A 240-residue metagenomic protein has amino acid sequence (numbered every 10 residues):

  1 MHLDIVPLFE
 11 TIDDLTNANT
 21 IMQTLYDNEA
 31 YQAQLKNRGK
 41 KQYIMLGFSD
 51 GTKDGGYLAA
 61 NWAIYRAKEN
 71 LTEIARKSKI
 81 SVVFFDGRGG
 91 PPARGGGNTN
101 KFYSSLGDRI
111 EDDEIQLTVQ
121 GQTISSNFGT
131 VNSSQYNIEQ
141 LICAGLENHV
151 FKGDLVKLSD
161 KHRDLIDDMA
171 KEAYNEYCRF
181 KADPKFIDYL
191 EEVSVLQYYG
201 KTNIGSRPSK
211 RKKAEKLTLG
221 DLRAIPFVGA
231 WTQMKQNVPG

Functional and structural regions predicted by a protein language model:
M1, T11-A18, N37, I64-K68 (+5 more regions): Active-site-proximal structural scaffolding
M1-D50: Catalytic alpha/beta active-site cores
D4-L8, Y43-M45, V83-D86, A93 (+3 more regions): Structured core elements
N17-I21, R94-F102: Catalytic cores of alpha/beta
L25-K36, F102-G121: Acidic, His- and aromatic-enriched active-site or binding-groove loops in soluble protein domains that engage sugars
G39-Y43, K79, D112: Active-site lining segments that contact anionic ligands and/or coordinate catalytic metals
G47-D50, L58-K68, T72, I80 (+3 more regions): Acidic, glycine-enriched catalytic cores built around paired aspartates
